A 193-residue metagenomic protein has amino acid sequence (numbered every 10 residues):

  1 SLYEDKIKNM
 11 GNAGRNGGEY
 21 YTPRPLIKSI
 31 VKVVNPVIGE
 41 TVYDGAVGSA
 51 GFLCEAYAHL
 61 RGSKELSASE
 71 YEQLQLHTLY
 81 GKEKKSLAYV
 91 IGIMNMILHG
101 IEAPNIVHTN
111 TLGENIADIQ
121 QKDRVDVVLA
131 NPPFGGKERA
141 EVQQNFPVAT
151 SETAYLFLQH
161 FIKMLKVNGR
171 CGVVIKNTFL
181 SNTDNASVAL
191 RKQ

Functional and structural regions predicted by a protein language model:
S1-G14: Long recognition/docking surfaces used for binding and targeting
G17-A130, G135-K137, V142, A149-S151 (+3 more regions): Conserved S-adenosyl-L-methionine
M164, Q193: Conserved catalytic core of Hanks-type protein kinase domains
L165-C171: Short glycine-dipeptide loop
